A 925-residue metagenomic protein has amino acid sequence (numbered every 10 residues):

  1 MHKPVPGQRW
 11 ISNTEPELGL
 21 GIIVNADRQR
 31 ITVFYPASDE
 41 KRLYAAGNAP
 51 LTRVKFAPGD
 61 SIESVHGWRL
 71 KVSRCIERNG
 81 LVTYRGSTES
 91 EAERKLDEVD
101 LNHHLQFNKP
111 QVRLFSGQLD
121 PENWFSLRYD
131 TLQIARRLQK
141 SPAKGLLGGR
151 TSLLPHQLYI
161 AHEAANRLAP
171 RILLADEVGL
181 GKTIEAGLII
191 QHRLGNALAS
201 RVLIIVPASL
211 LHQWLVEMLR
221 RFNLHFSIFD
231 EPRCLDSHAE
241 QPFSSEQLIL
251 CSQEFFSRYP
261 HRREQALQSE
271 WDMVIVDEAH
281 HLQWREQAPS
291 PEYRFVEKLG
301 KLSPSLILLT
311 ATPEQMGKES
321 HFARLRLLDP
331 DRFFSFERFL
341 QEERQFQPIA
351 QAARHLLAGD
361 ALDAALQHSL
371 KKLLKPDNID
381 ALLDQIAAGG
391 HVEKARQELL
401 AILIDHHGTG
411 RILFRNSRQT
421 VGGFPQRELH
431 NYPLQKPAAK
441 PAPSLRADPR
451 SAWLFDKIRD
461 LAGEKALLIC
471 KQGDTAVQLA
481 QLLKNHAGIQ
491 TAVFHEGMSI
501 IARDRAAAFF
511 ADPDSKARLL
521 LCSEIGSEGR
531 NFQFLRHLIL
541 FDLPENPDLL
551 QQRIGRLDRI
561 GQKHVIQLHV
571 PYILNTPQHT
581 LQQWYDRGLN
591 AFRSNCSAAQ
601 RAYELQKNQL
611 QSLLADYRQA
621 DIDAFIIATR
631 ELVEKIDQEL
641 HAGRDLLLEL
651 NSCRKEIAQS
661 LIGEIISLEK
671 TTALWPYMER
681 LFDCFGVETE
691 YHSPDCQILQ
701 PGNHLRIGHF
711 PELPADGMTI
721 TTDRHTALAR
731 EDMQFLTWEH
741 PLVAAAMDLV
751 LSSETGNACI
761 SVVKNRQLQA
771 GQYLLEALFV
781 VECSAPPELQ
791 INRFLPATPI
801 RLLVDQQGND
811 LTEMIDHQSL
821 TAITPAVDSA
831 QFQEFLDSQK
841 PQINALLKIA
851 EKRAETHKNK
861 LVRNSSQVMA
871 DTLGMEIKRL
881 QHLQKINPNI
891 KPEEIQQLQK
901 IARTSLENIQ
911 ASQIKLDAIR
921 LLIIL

Functional and structural regions predicted by a protein language model:
K3-G47, H66-R69, S73-H103: Basic/aromatic-rich interaction segments and small domains that mediate binding to polyanionic partners
T52, L366-E398, H407, L413-D460 (+6 more regions): Charged, non-catalytic accessory extensions
E93, D100-L114, L119-W124, R136-T151 (+8 more regions): SF2 helicase/translocase NTPase motor core, specifically the RecA-like lobe 1 inter-motif segment between Walker
R150-P170, R446-R450: N-terminal pre-P-loop "Q-motif" helix
A169-I189: Walker A/P-loop
S303-G317: Conserved helicase ATPase motor motifs in RecA-like P-loop NTPase domains
E524-K563, Y572-N575: Conserved RecA-like helicase motor core of SF1/SF2 enzymes
D548-Q551, R559-V633, D637: A conserved SF2-helicase RecA2
